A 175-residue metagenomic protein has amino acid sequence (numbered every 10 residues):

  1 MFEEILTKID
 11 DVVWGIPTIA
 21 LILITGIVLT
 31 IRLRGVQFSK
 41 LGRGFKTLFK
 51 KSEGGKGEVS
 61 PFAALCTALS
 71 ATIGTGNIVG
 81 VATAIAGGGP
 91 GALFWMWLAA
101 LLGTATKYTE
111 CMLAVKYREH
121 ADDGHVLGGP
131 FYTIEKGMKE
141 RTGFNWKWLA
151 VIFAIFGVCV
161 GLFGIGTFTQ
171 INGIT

Functional and structural regions predicted by a protein language model:
M1-T75, I85-A92, G103: N-terminal alpha-helical transmembrane segments of multi-pass membrane transport and channel/translocase proteins
E3-L6, T169-T175: Membrane-interface helix termini and inter-helical loops of multi-pass transporters
A20, L93-W97, V151: Hydrophobic alpha-helical transmembrane segments
L29-T30, S70, L102-G124, E135-N172: Helix-loop-helix module between adjacent transmembrane segments
R34-G42, P130, Q170-I174: Juxtamembrane/interfacial segments flanking transmembrane helices
G55-G87, L113-K116, D122-M138, I152-I155: Alpha-helical membrane segments and immediately flanking helix-loop junctions that form or couple to the substrate/ion
A82, G88-A105, T109-E110, Y117: Membrane helical hairpin/interfacial module
A92-M96, T133, W146: Alpha-helical transmembrane segments and their helix-entry boundary regions
